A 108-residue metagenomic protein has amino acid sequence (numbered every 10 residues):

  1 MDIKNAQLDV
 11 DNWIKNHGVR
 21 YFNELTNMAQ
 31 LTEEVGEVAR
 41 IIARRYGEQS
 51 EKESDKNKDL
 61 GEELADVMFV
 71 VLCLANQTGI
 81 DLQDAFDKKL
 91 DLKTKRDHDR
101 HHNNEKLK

Functional and structural regions predicted by a protein language model:
M1-L64, M68-K108: Flexible "arm" and connector segments at domain edges
